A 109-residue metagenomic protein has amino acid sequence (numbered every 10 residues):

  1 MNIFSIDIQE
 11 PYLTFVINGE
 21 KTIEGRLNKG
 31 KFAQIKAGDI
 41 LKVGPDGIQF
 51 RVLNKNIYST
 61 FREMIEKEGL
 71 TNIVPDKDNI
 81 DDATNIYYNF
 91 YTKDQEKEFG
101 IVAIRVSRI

Functional and structural regions predicted by a protein language model:
M1-I35: Compositionally biased, charged N-terminal/linker segments
S5, R51, A103-R105: Beta-strand secondary-structure signal
I48-I57: Short beta-strand-centered aromatic/proline hotspots
N56-T71: Short, solvent-exposed secondary-structure boundary/capping segments
L70-I109: Glycine- and charge-enriched low-complexity intrinsically disordered segments
